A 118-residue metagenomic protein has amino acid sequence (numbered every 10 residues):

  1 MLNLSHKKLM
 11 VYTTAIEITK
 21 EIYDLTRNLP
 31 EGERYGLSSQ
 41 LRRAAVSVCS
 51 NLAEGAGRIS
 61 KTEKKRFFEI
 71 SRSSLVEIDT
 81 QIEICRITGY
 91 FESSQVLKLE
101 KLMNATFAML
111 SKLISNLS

Functional and structural regions predicted by a protein language model:
M1-S118: Amphipathic alpha-helical assembly/interaction segments
